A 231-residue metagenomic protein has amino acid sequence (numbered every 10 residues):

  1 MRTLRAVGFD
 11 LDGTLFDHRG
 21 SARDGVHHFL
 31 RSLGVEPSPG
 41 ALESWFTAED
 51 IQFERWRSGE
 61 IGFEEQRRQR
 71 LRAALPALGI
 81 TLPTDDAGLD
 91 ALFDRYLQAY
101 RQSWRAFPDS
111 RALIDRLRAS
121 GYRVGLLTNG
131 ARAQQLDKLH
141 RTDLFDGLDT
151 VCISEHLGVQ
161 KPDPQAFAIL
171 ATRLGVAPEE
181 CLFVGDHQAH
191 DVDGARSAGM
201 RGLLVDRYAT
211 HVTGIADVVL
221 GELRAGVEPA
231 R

Functional and structural regions predicted by a protein language model:
M1-V7, R111, D115-R116, G125-R231: Asp-based, Mg2+/Mn2+-dependent phosphohydrolase catalytic module
R2-L11, L15-F107: N-terminal helical cap/lid subdomain that shapes the substrate entry/recognition surface in HAD-like hydrolases
H28-S32, L113-Y122: A short, Lys/Arg-enriched amphipathic alpha-helix followed by its capping loop at the start of a domain
L33-E36, G62, P83, R101 (+5 more regions): Short N-terminal micro-motifs specific to bacterial/archaeal maturation and metal-cluster initiation sites
P37-S38, E49-D50, I61-G62, G88-F93 (+4 more regions): Generic detector of short, locally flexible boundary/turn motifs and exposed helical patches
R95-S103, A119-G121, Q134, V176: Conserved acidic, metal-coordinating active-site core of Asp-based, Mg2+-dependent phosphoryl-transfer enzymes
